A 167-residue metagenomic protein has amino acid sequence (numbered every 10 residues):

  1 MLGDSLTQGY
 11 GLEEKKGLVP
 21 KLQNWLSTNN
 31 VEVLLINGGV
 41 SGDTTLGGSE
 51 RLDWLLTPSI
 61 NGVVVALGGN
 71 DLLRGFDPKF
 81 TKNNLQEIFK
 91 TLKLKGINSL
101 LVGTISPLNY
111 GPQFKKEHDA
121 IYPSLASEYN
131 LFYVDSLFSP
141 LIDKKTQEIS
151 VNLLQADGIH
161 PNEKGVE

Functional and structural regions predicted by a protein language model:
M1-S41, R51-S59: Serine-esterase "nucleophile elbow" of acetyl-processing enzymes
G9, L46, L141: Active-site environment of divalent metal-dependent phosphoester hydrolases
G11, I36-T44, L72-F76, G158: Acidic/histidine-rich helix-loop elements that form or flank divalent-metal/phosphate-binding sites at the catalytic
K15-K16, D43-T44, P112-Q113, S139: A short linear-motif detector with a strong N-terminal bias
V31, S49-E167: Alpha-helical cap/lid subdomain in secreted, periplasmic, or secretory-pathway luminal O-acyl-processing enzymes
